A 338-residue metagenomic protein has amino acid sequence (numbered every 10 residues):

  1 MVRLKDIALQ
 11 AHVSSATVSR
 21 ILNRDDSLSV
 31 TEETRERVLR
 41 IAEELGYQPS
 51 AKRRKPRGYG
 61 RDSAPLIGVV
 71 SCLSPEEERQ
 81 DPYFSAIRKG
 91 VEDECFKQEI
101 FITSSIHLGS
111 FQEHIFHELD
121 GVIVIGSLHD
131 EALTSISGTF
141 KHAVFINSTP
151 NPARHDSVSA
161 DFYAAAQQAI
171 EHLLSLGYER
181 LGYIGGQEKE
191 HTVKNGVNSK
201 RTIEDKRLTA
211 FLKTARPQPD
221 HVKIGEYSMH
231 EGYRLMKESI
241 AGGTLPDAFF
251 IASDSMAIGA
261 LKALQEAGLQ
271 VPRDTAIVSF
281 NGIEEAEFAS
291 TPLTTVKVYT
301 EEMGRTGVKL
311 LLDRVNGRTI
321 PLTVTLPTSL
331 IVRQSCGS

Functional and structural regions predicted by a protein language model:
M1-Y59: N-terminal helix-turn-helix DNA-binding module of bacterial transcription factors
S14, Q48, P65, D120 (+2 more regions): Short acidic/polar active-site loop segments enriched in Thr and Asp
Y59-E171, S175, A241, S255: Alpha-helical recognition/docking segments in bacterial nutrient-uptake and carbohydrate-utilization systems
S74-S85, I106-S110, V158-Q168, I184-K237 (+4 more regions): Hinge/beta->alpha junction and helix N-cap segments in small-molecule ligand-binding domains
F116-I125, G182-G185, V222-K223, G243-S253 (+1 more regions): Periplasmic-binding protein-like
E179-R180, Q218-P219, V271-A276: Short acidic capping loops at alpha-helix termini that bridge into adjacent secondary structure
K237-S338: Flexible loop/turn connectors
